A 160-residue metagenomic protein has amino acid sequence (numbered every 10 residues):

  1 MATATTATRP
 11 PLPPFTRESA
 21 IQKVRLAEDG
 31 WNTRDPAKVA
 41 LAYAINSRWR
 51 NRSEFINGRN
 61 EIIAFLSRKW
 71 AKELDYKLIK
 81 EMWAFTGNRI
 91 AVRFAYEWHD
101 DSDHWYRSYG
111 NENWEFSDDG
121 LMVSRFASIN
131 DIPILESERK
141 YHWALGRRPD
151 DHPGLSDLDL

Functional and structural regions predicted by a protein language model:
M1-I45, G154-L160: Short, low-complexity N-terminal intrinsically disordered segments enriched in polar/charged residues
A2-F15, A64-L160: A beta-strand edge to alpha-helix "cap/lid" segment located at domain peripheries
S19-Q22, P36-I90: A solvent-exposed, acidic/Ser-Thr-rich amphipathic alpha-helical stretch
